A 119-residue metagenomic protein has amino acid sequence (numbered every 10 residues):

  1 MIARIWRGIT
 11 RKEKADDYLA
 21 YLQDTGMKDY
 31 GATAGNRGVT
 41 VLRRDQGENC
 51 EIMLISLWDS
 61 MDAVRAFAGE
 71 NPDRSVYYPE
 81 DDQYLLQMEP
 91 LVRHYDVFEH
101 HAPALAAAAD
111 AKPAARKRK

Functional and structural regions predicted by a protein language model:
I2, R37-C50, V76-K119: Glycine-rich beta-strand-turn "strand-cap" elements at beta-sheet edges
A3-I9, G38-N71: Short, well-ordered beta-strand segments in beta-rich or mixed alpha/beta enzyme and ligand-binding folds
I9-L22: Short, surface-exposed ligand-recognition loops at beta-strand->loop->(often short) alpha-helix junctions that present
K12, S60, D96-E99: Non-catalytic surface loops within mature trypsin-like serine protease
D16-Y18, N49, V64-A66, A102-A104: Short acidic, gly/pro-rich beta-turn/loop elements at beta-sheet edges and active-site/ligand-binding grooves
Y21-N36, L57-H94: An amphipathic, aromatic/His-enriched active-site/gating alpha helix that lines ligand/cofactor pockets
